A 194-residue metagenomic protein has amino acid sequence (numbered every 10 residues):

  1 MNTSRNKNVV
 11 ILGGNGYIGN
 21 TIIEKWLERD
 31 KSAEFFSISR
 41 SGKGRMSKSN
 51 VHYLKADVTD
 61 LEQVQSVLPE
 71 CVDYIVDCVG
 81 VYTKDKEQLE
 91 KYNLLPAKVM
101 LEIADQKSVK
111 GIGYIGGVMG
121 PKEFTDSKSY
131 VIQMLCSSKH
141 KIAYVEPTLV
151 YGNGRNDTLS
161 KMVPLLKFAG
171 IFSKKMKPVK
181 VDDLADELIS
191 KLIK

Functional and structural regions predicted by a protein language model:
N2-R29: N-terminal Rossmann NAD(P)H-binding glycine-rich loop of SDR-like oxidoreductase domains
R5, F36, S41, V81-Y82 (+2 more regions): Conserved Rossmann-fold NAD(P)-dependent oxidoreductase catalytic core, especially the SDR/UDP-sugar
N8, D73-Y74, G111: Structural motif
N20, E24-E28, K98, E102-Q106 (+4 more regions): Short, well-ordered alpha-helices that flank and scaffold nucleotide-derived cofactor binding pockets
D30-F35: A generic structural motif
R40, V58, G117, P147-V150: Active-site loop/turn elements of alpha/beta-hydrolase fold enzymes, especially the short glycine-/histidine-rich
K43, S47-V99, I103-Q106: NAD(P)H-binding glycine-rich loop region in Rossmannoid oxidoreductase-like domains and their noncatalytic homologs
G120-K194: Oxidoreductase cofactor-interface core, primarily capturing Rossmann-like NAD(P)-dependent enzymes
